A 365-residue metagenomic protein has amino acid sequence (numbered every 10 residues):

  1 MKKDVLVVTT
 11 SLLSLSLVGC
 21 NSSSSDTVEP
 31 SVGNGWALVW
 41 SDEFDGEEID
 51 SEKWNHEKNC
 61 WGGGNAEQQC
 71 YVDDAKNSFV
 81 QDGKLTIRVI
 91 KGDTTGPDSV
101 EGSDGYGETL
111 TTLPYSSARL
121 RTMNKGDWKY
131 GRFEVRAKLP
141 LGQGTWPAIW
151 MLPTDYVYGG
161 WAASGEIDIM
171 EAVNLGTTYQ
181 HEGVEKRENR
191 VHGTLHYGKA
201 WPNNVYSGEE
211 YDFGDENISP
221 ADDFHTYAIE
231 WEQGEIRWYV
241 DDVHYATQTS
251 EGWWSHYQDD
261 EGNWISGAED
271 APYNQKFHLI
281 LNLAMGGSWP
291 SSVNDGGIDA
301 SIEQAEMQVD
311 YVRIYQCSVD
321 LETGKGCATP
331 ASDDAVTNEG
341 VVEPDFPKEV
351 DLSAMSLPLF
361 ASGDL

Functional and structural regions predicted by a protein language model:
M1-V8: Bacterial N-terminal signal peptides that target proteins for export
V8-T9, V319: A periodicity- and composition-biased signal for non-globular, repetitive helical segments
L12-L13: Repetitive helical segments and hydrophobic/amphipathic motifs
S16-G19: C-terminal motif of bacterial Sec signal peptides marking the signal peptidase cleavage site
N21-S24: Bacterial signal peptide processing site
D26-L365: GH16 jelly-roll
